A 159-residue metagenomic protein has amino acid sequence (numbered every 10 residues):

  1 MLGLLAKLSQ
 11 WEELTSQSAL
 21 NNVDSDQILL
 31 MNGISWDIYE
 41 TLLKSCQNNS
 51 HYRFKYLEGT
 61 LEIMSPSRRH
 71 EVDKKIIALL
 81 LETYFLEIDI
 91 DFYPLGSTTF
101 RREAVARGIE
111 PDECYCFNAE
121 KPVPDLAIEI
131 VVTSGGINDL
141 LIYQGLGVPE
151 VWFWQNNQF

Functional and structural regions predicted by a protein language model:
M1-F159: Gly/Pro/Ser/Thr-rich low-complexity, intrinsically disordered segments predominantly at protein N-termini
